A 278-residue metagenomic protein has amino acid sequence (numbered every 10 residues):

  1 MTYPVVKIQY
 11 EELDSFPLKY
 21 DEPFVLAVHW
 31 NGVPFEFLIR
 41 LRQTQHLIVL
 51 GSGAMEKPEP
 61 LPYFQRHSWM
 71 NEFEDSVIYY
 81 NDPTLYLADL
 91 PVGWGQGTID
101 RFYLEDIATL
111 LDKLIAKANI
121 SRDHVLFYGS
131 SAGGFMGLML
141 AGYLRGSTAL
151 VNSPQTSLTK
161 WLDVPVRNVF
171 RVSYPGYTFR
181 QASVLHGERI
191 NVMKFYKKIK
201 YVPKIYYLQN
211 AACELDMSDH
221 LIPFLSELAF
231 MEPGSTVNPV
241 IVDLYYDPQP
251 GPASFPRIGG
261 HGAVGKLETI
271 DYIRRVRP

Functional and structural regions predicted by a protein language model:
V5, A27-D89: Short, surface-exposed "cap/lid" segments of acyl-processing enzymes
L50-A54, Y79-L85, D89, N152-Q155 (+2 more regions): Short loop/turn segments at strand-loop or loop-helix junctions that form parts of catalytic or ligand-binding pockets
N71, L140-T148, S226-E227: Short, surface-exposed basic-aromatic patches at helix termini and helix-loop junctions that form
G95-A118: Alpha/beta-hydrolase active-site loop
N119-S131: Alpha/beta-hydrolase fold nucleophile elbow
G129-M139: Glycine-rich nucleophile elbow surrounding the catalytic serine of serine-hydrolase chemistry
G142-T178: Hydrolase active-site cap/lid region
P165-L244, P252-R274: The feature captures the conserved acid-bearing segment of alpha/beta-hydrolase catalytic domains
